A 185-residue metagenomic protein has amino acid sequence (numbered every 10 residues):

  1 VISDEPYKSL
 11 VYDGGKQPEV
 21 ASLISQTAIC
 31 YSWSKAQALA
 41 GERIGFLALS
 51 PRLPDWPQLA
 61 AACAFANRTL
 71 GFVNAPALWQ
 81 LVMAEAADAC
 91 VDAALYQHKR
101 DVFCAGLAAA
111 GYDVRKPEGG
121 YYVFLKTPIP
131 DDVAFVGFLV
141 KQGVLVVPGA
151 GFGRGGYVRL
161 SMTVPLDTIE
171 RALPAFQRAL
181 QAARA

Functional and structural regions predicted by a protein language model:
V1, E5-L39: Active-site pre-lysine segment of PLP-dependent enzymes
S25-Q97: Conserved core segment of the aminotransferase class I/II
T27, Y112, V144: Short, conserved active-site loop motifs that form the nucleotide-linked donor/cofactor pocket
G41, G119-Y121, G153-G156: Short acidic/glycine-enriched loop/turn segments that link adjacent beta-strands
A48, F124-K126, S161-T163: Short hydrophobic/aromatic beta-strand micro-patches that form the beta-sheet surface supporting nucleotide- or nucleic
A77-A84, Y96-L107, V114-K126: Conserved glycine-rich beta-strand-loop-beta hairpin in the small C-terminal domain of fold type I
A134-G137, K141-V147, G151-A185: PLP-dependent enzyme catalytic core of the Aspartate aminotransferase-like
